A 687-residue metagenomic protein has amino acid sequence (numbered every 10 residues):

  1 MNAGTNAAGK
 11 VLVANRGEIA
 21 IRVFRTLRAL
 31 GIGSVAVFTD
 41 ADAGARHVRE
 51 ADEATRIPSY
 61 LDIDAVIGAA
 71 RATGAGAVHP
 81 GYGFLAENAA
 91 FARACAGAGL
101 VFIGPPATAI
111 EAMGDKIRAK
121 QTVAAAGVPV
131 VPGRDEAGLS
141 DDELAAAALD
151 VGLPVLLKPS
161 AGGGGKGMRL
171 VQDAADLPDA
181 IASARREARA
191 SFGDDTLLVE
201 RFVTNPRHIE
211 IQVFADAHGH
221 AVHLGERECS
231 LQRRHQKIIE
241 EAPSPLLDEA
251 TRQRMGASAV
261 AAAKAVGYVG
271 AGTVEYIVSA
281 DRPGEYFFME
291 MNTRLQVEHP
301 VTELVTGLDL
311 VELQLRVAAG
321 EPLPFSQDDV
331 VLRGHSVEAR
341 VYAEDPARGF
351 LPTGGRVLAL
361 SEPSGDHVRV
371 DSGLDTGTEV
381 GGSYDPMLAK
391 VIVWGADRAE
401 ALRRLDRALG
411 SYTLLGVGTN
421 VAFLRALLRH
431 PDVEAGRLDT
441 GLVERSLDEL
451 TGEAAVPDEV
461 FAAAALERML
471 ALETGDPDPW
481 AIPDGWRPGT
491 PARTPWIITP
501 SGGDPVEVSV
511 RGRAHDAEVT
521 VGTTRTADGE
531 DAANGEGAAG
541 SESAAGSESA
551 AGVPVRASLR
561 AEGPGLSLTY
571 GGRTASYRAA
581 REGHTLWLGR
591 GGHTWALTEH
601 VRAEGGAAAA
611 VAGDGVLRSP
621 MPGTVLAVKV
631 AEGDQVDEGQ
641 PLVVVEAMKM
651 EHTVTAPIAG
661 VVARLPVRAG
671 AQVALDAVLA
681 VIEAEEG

Functional and structural regions predicted by a protein language model:
M1-V274, V278-H299: N-terminal beta-alpha lobe that positions the nucleotide/phosphoryl donor in ATP/NTP-coupled carboxylate activation
G9, K166, P243, D385-V391 (+1 more regions): Short amphipathic alpha-helical segments
D173, A215-H220, V278-P283, S364 (+4 more regions): Short acidic-glycine loop/turn motifs at beta-strand connectors
L198, R578, A596-T598, T624 (+1 more regions): Residues located in well-ordered beta-strands
A259, P300-E303, L308-A550, P641 (+2 more regions): Catalytic cores of soluble metabolic enzymes centered on carboxylation/carboxyl-transfer
T574, R578-S619: Catalytic P-loop NTP-binding/switch module of NTPases
G606-G687: Structured functional modules or segments
